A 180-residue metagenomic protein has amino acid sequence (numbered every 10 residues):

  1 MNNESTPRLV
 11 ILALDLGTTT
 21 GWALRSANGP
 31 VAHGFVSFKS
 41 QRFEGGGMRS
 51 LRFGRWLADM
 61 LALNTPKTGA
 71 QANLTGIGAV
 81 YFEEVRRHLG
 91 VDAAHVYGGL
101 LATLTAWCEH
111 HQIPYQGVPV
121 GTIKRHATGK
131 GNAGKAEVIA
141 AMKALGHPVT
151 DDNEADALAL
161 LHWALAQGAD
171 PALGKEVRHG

Functional and structural regions predicted by a protein language model:
M1-G180: Phosphate- and other anionic-substrate recognition elements at nucleic-acid/protein interfaces
